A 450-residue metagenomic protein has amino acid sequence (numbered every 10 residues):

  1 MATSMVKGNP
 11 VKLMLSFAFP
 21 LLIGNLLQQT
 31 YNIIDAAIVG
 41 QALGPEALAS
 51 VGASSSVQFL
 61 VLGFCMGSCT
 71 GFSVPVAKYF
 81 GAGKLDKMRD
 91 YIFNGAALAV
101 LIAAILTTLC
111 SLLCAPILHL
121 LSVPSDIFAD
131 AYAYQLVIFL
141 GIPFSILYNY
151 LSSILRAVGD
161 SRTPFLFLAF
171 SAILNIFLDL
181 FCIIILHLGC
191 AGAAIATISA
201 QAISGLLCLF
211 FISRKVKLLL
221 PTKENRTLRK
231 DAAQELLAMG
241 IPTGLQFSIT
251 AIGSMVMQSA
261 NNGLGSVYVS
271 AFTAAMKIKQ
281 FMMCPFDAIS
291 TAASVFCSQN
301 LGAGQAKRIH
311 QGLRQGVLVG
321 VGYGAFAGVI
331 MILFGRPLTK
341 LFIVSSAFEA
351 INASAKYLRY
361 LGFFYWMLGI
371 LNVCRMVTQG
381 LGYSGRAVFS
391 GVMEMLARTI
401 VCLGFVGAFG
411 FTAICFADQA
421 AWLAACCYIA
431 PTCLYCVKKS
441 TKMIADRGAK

Functional and structural regions predicted by a protein language model:
M1-A18, V76-G141, I185-I241, C297-F363 (+1 more regions): Short alpha-helical transmembrane segments in multi-pass integral membrane proteins
M5-A42, S56-G71, P75, V100-T107 (+4 more regions): N-terminal transmembrane alpha-helices
S16-D35, V137, S171, A200-S204 (+3 more regions): Transmembrane helical elements of multi-pass membrane transporters/channels
L21, N25, A37, V74 (+15 more regions): Transmembrane alpha-helix boundary and packing residues in multipass membrane permease domains and related
T30-A49, L118-S125, F181-L188, S248-K277 (+5 more regions): Helix-terminus/linker motif at the lipid-water interface of multi-pass membrane proteins
V39-F59, S125-D130, C190-A191, A232-M239 (+5 more regions): Interfacial/gating helices of multi-pass transporter permease domains
L48-T108, S145-P164, A271-G335, L368-S390: Small-residue-rich hydrophobic transmembrane alpha-helices
C69, I138-R156, P164-A172, A193-L206 (+4 more regions): Short runs within selected transmembrane alpha-helices of multi-pass transporters and secretion channels
